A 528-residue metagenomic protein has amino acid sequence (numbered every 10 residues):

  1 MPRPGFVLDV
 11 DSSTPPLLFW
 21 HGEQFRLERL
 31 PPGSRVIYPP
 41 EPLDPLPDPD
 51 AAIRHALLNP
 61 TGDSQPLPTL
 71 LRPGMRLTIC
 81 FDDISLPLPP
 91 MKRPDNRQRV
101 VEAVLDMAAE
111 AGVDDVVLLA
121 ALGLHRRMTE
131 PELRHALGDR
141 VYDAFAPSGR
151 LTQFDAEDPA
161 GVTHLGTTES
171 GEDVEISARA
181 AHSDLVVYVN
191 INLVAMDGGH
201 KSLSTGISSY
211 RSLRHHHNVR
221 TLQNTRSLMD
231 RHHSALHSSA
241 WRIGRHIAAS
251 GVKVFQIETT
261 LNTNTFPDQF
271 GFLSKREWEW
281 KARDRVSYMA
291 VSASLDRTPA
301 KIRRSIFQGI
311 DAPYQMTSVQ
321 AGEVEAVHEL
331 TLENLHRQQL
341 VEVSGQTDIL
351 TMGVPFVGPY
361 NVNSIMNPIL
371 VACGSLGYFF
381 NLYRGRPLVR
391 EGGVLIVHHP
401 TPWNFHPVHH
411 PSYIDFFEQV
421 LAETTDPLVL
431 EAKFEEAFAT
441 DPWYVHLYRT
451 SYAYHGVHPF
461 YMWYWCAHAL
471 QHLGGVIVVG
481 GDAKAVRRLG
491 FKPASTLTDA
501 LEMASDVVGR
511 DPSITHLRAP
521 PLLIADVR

Functional and structural regions predicted by a protein language model:
P2-P45, D50, L57-L58, W463-R528: Extended hydrophobic packing segments that form well-structured cores
T61-D83, E110-V113, E342-Q346, L388-R390 (+1 more regions): Glycine-rich phosphate/diphosphate-binding loops that line cofactor/substrate pockets in enzymes
R76-M91, V117-L124, V187-Y188: Short glycine-rich or small-residue beta-strand-to-loop segments that form or flank ligand, phosphate, metal/Fe-S
L88-G112, S208, Y378-L388, I396: Histidine-anchored nucleotide/phosphate-binding helix
G112-H125, V394-H399, I477-G480: Short internal beta-strands
D115-T167, I524-A525: Acidic low-complexity segments
Y142-Q346, G353-F356, G377-N381, P387-V389: Conserved, well-structured core segments that form the ligand-binding/active-site neighborhood of functional domains
S364, I369-L473: C-terminal catalytic subdomain
